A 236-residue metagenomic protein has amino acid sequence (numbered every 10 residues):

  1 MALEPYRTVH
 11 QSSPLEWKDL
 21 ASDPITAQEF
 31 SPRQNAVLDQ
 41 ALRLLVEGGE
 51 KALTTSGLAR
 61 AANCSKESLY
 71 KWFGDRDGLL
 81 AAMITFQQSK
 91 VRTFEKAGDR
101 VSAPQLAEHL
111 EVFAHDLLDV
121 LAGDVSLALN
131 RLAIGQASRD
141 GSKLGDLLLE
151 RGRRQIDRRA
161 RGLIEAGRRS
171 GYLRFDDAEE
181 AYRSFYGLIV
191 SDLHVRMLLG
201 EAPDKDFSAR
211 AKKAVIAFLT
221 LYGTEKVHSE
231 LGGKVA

Functional and structural regions predicted by a protein language model:
M1-P24, V112, D116, R158 (+3 more regions): C-terminal peripheral helix-coil segments that are non-catalytic and often amphipathic
R33, R76, M83-Q87, L110 (+4 more regions): Hydrophobic/aromatic residues within well-ordered alpha-helical segments
A36, Q40, L44-G78, A82-F86: Helix-turn-helix
E50, F73, I134-D140, R151-G152: Short helix-capping/turn signature of helix-turn-helix
I84-F113, L121, L163: Amphipathic alpha-helical linker/stalk segments
T85, A107-K143, V190, E225-H228: Helical hydrophobic small-molecule/effector-binding pocket
E108, D119, G123-A128, L132 (+2 more regions): Amphipathic alpha-helical packing segments from all-alpha helical-bundle domains
L147-G152, R168-Y186: All-alpha amphipathic helical-bundle segments outside canonical DNA-binding/catalytic cores that form hydrophobic
